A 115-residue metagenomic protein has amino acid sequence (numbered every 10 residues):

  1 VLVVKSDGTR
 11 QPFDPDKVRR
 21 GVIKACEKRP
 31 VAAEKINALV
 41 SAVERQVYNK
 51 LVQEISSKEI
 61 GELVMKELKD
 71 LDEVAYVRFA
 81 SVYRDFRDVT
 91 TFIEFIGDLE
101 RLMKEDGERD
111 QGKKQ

Functional and structural regions predicted by a protein language model:
V1-R78, D85, F95: Extended interfacial segments that mediate partner engagement and assembly in macromolecular machines
R87-D88, M103: Short, structured secondary-structure elements that scaffold catalytic or ligand/cofactor-binding regions
T90-I93: N-terminal, polar/charged subdomain of small-to-medium soluble alpha/beta proteins
F95, R101-D106: Long, contiguous binding/interaction regions
K104-Q115: Acidic, low-complexity intrinsically disordered tails
